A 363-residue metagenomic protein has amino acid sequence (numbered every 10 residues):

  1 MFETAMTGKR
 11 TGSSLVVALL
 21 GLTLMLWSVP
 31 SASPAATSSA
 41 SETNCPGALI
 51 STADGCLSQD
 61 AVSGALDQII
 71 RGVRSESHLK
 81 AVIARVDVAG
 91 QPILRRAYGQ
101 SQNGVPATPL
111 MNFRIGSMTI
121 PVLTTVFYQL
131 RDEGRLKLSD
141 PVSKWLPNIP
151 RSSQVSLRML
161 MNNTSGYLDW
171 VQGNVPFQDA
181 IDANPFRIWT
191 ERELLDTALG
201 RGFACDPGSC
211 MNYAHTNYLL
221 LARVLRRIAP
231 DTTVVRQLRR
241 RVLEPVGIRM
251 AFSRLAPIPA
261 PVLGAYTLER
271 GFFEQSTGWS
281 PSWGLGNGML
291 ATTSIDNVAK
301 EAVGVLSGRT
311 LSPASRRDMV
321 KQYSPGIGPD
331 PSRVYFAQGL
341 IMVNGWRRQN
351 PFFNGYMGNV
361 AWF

Functional and structural regions predicted by a protein language model:
M1-R10: N-terminal secretory signal peptides that target proteins for export/translocation
V16-W27: Bacterial N-terminal signal peptides
M25-C45: C-terminal region of N-terminal signal peptides and the immediate post-cleavage residues of exported proteins
S41, Q349-F363: Structured C-terminal helix/loop/strand segments within mature extracytoplasmic catalytic/sensor domains
G47-I50, D54, K80, V88 (+2 more regions): Active-site-proximal loop and beta-strand segments within enzyme catalytic domains
S63-R71: Short amphipathic alpha-helical segments
R71-P106, L340, A361-F363: A short, well-structured edge-of-sheet supersecondary motif
I93-R96, S153-N354: Short, surface-exposed loop or secondary-structure junction motifs that flank catalytic or metal-binding residues
